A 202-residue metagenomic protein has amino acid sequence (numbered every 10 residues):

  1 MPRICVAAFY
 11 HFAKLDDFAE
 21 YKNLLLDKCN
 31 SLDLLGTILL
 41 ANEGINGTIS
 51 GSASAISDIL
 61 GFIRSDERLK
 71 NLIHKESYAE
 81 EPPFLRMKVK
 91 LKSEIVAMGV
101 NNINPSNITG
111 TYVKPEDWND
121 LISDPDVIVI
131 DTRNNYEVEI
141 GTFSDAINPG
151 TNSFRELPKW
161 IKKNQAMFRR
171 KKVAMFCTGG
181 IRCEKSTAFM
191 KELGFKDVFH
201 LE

Functional and structural regions predicted by a protein language model:
M1-E202: Cytosolic catalytic domains that perform sulfur/thiol-centered chemistry
